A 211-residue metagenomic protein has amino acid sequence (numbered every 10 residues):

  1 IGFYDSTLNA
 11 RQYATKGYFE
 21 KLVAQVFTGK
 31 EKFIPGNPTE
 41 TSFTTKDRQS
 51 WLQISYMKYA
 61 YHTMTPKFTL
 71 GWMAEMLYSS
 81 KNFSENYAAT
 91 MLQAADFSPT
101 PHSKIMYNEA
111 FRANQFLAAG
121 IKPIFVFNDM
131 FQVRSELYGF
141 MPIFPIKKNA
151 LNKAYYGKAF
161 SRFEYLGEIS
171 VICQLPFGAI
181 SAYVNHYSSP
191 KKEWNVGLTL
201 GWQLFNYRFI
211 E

Functional and structural regions predicted by a protein language model:
I1-N128, S135: C-terminal outer-membrane beta-barrel translocator/porin domains of Gram-negative envelope proteins and their
G2-A14, F127-Q132, I146-K148, S161 (+2 more regions): Outer-membrane beta-barrel initiation region
F27-G29, P142, P176: Short connector loops/turns at beta-strand edges and beta->alpha or beta->beta junctions
L70, A74, I121, F131-S135 (+3 more regions): Hydrophobic beta-strand residues in large extracellular and virion-surface proteins
A110-A118, K122-G167: Outer-membrane beta-barrel transmembrane domain signature
K158-N185: C-terminal structured domain segments
V171-G178, E193-E211: Outer-membrane beta-barrel "beta-signal"
N185-K191: A short, acidic, flexible beta-alpha connecting loop/helix-capping segment that sits on the rim of active
